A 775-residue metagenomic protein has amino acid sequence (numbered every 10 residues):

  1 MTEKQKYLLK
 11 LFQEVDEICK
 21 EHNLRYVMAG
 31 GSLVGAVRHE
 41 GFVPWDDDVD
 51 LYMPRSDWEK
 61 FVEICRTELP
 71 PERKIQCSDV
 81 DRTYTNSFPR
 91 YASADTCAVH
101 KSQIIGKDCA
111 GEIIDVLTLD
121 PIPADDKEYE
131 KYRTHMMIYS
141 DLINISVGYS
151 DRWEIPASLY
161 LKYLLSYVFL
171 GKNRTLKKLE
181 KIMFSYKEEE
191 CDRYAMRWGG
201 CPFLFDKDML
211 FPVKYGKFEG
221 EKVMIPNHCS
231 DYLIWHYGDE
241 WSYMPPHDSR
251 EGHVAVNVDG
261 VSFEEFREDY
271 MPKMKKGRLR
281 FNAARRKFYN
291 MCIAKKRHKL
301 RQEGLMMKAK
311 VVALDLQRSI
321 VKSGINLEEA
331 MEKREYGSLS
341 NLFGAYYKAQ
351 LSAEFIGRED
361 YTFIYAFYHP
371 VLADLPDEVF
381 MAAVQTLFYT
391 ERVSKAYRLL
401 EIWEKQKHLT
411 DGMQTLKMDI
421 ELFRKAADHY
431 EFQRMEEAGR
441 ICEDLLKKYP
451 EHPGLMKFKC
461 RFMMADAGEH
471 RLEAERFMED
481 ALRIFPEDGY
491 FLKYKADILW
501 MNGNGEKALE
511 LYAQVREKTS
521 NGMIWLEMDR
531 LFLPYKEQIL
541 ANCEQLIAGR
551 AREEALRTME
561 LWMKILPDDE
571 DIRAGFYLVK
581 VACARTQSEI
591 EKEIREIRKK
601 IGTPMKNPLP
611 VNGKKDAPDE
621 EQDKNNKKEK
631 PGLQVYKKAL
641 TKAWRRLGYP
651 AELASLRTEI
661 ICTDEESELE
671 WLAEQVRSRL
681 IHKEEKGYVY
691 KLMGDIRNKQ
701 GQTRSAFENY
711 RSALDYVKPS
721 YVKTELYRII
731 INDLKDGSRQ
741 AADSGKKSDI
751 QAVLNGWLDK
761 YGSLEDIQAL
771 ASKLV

Functional and structural regions predicted by a protein language model:
M1-K20, V62-Y129, T134-H236, M244-K287 (+3 more regions): Conserved catalytic core of two-metal-ion nucleotidyltransferases
D16-V49, M53, W58-E59, D208: Active-site nucleotide-donor binding segment shared across nucleotidyl transfer reactions
V321, E378, G412, I420 (+10 more regions): Start-of-helix register in tetratricopeptide repeats
N341-Y346, F380-A383, K395-E404, R434-L445 (+9 more regions): Alpha-helical repeat scaffolds
Y389, E431, A465-A467, M501 (+5 more regions): Register position in tetratricopeptide repeats
